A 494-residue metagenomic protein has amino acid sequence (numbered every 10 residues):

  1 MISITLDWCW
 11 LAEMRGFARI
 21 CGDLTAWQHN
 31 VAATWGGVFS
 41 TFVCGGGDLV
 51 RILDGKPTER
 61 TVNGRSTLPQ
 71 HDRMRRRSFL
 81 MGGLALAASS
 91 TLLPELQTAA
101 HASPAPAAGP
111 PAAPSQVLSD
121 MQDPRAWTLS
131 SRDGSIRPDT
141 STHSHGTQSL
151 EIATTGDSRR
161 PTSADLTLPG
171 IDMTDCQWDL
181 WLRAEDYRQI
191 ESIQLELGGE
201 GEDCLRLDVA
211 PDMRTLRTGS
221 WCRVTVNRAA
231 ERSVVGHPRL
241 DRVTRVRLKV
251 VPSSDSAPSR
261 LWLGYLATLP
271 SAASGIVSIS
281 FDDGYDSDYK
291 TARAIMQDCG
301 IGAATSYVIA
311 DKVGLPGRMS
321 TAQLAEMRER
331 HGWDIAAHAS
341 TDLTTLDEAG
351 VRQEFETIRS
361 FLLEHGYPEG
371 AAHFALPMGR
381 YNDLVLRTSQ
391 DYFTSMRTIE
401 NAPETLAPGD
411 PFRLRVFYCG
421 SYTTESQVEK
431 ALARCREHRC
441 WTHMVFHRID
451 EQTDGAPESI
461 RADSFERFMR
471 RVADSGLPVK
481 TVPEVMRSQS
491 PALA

Functional and structural regions predicted by a protein language model:
W8, F17, C21-N30, T34-M74 (+2 more regions): N-terminal secretory signal peptides
P106-D133: Extracellular carbohydrate-recognition regions
P110-A113, D255-P270, Q297-C299, V308 (+4 more regions): C-terminal domain-boundary segment and adjacent tail
P111, V117, K249-T291: Extracellular polysaccharide-targeting segments
D139-R159: Short carbohydrate-recognition loop motifs
G156-L166, D172-S233: Extracellular ligand-binding interfaces
W178-L180, R223-S259: Extracellular beta-strand ligand-recognition surfaces/modules
G275-V277, Q297-L386, Q390-T394, E400-P403 (+2 more regions): Metal-dependent polysaccharide deacetylase catalytic core of the NodB/CE4 family, i.e., the active-site-bearing domain
